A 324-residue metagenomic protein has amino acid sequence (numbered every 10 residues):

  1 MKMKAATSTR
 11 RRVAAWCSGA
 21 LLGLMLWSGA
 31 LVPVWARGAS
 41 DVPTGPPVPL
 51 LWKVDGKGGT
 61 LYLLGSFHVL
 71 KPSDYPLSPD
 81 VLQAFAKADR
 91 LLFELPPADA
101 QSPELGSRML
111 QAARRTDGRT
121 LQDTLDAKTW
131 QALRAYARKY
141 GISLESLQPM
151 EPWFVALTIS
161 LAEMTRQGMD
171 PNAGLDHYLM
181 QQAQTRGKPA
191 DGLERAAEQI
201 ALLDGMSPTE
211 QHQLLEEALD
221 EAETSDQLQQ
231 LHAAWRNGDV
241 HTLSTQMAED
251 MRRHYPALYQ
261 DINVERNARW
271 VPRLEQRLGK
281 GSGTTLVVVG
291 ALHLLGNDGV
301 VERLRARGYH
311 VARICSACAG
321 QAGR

Functional and structural regions predicted by a protein language model:
K4-L21: Bacterial N-terminal signal peptides that target proteins for export
S18-A30: Bacterial N-terminal signal peptides
L31-A36: Sec/Tat signal peptide C-region and signal peptidase I cleavage site
R37-S40, V48-I262: Structured, acidic catalytic/metal-binding patches in enzyme active sites
P46-L50, W270-P272: Alpha-helical scaffolding within the catalytic cores of extracellular/periplasmic polymer-degrading hydrolases
A257-R324: A cross-kingdom marker for long, charged
